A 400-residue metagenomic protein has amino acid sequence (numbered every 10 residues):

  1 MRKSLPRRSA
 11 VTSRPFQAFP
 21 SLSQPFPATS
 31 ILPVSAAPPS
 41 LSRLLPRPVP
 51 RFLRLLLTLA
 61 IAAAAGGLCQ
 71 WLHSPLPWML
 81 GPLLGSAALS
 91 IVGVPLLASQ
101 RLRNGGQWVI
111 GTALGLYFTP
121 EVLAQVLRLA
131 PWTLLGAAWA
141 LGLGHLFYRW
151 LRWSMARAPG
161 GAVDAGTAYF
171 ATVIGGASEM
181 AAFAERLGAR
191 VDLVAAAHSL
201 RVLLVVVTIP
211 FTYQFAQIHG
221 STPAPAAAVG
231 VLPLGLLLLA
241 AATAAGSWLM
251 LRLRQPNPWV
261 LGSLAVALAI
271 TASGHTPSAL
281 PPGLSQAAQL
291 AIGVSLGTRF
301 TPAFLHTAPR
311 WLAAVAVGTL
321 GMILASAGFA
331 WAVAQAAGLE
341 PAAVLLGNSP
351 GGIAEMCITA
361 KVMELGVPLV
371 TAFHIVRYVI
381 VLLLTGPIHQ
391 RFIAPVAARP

Functional and structural regions predicted by a protein language model:
R54-I61, F118-R149, L236, Q286-A287 (+1 more regions): Entry/N-cap segments of selected transmembrane alpha helices and their immediately preceding amphipathic helices
L59, A63, V207, F215-H275: Core mid-bundle transmembrane helix pairs that form the ion/substrate translocation pathway in diverse multi-pass
G66-L80, A88, V92-R101, S247-L261 (+1 more regions): Flexible hinge motifs at transmembrane-helix junctions and intramembrane kinks/re-entrant loops in multi-pass membrane
C69-L84, N104-G106, A130-A140, T167-T172 (+3 more regions): Structural signature of hydrophobic alpha-helical transmembrane segments
L83-R128, V266-S273, P282-A308: Hydrophobic transmembrane alpha-helices of secondary-active transporters and Na+-translocating membrane complexes
P120-R128, F215-V231, H275-P282, H306 (+1 more regions): Membrane-interface helix termini and inter-helical loops of multi-pass transporters
W139, I174-M180, V194-Q214, A325 (+2 more regions): Membrane-embedded alpha-helical segments of transport systems, primarily multispan ion/solute transporters
L151-L200, L339-F373: Alpha-helical membrane segments and immediately flanking helix-loop junctions that form or couple to the substrate/ion
